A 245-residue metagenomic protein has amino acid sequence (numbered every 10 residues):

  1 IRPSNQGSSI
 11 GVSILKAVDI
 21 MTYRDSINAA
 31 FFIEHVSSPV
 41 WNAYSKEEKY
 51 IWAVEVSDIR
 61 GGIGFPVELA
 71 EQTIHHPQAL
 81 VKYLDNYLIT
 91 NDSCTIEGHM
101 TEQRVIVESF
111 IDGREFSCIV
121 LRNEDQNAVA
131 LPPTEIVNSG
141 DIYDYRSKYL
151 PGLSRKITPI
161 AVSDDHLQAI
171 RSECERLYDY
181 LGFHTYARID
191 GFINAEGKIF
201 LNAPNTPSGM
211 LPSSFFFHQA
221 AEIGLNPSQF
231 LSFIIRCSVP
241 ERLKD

Functional and structural regions predicted by a protein language model:
I1-I106, D112, E124: Active-site nucleotide/adenylate-binding loops and adjacent lid/helix of ATP-dependent enzymes
S8-S9, R155-I157, L211-F216: Short small-residue beta-strand/loop micro-motif enriched in glycine and branched aliphatics
S9, E115, N127-A128, I199: Short, mixed charged/polar active-site loops that provide acid/base catalysis or chelate metal/phosphate cofactors
Y23-S38, Q126-L150: Mobile, glycine-enriched helix-loop/loop "lid" segments at the mouths of ligand-binding/catalytic clefts that gate
A79-I111, E115, Y149-N194: A long amphipathic alpha-helix within ATP-dependent nucleotide-binding catalytic cores
F116-V120: Short beta-strand scaffold segments in enzyme catalytic cores
R122-N127, N194-G197: Short acidic-glycine loop/turn motifs at beta-strand connectors
S163-D245: ATP-dependent carboxylate activation and anion-phosphoryl transfer catalytic cores that bind Mg-ATP to form
